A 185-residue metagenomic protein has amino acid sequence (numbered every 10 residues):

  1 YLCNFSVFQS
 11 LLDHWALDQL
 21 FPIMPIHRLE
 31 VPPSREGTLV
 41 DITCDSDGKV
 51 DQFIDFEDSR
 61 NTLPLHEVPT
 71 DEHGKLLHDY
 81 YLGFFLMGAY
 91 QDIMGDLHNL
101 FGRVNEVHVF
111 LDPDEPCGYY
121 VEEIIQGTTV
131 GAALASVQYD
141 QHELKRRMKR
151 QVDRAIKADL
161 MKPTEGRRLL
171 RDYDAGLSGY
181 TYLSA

Functional and structural regions predicted by a protein language model:
Y1-A185: Charged (often Lys/Glu-rich) extended helix/loop segments that serve as interaction or gating elements
